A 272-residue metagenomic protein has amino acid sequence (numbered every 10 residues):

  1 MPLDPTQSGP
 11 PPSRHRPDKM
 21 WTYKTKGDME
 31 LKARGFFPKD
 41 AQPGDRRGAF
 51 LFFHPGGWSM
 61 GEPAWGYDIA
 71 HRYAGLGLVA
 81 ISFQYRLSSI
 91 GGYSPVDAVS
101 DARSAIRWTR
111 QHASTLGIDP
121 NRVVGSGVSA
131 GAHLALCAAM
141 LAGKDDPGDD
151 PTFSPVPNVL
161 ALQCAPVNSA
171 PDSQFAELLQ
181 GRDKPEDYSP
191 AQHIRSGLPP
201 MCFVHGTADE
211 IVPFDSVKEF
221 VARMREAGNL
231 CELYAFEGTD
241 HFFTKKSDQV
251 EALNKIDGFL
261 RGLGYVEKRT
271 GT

Functional and structural regions predicted by a protein language model:
M1-D45: N-terminal cap/lid segment of alpha/beta-hydrolase-fold proteins
W21, S104-F175, P185-E186, P190: Primarily recognizes the serine-hydrolase "nucleophile elbow" in alpha/beta-hydrolase and SGNH/GDSL folds
R34, F214, K218-T272: C-terminal catalytic histidine-bearing segment of alpha/beta-hydrolase fold enzymes
D45-G56: Short beta-strand element of the alpha/beta-hydrolase
F53-P55, T109, H205: The conserved beta1-alpha1 loop
E62-A70, I81-P120, K245-E251: Catalytic nucleophile-loop/oxyanion-hole region of alpha/beta-hydrolase and closely related hydrolase-like folds
W65, P190, P199, P213-R223: Short alpha-helix in the alpha/beta-hydrolase fold that links the catalytic acid
F203-H205, D209: Short beta-strand/loop motif that positions the catalytic acidic residue of the alpha/beta-hydrolase fold
